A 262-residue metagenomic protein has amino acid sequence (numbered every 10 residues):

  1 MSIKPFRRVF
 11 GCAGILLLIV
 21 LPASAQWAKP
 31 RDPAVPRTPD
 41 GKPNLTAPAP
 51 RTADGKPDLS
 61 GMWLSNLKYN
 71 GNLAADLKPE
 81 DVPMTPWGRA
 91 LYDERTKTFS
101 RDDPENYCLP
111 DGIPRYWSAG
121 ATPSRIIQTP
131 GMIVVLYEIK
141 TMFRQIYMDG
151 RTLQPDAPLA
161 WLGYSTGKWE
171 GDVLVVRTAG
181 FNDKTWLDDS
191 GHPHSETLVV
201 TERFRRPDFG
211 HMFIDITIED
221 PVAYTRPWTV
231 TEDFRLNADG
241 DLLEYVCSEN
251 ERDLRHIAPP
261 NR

Functional and structural regions predicted by a protein language model:
S2-F6, F10, I15-R262: PEST-like low-complexity, intrinsically disordered acidic/proline/serine-rich tracts that flank trafficking/processing
